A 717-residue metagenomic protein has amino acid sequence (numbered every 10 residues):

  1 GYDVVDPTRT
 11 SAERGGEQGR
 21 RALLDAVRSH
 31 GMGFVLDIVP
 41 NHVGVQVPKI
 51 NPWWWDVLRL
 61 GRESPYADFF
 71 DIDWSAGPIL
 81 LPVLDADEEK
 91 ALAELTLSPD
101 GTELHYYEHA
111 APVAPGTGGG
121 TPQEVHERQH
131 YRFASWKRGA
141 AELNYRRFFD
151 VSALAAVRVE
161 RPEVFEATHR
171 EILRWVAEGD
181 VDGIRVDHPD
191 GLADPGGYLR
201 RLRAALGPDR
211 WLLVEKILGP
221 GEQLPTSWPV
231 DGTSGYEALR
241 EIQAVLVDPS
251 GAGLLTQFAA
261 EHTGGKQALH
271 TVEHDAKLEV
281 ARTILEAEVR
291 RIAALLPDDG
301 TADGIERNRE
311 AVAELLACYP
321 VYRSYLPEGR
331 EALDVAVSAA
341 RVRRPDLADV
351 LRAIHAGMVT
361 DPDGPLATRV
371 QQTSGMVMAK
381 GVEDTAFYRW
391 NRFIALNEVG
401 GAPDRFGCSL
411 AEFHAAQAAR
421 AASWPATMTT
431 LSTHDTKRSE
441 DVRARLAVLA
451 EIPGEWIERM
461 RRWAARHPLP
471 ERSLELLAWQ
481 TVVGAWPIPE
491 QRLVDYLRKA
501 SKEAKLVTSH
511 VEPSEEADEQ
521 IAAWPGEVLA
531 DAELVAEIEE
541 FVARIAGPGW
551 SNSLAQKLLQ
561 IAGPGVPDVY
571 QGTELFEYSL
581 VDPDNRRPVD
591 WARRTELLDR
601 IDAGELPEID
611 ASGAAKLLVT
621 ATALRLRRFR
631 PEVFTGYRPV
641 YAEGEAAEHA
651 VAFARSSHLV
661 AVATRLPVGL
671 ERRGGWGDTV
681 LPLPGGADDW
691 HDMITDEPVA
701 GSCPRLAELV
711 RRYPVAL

Functional and structural regions predicted by a protein language model:
G1, I38-Q46, H188-L192, E215-G219 (+1 more regions): Short, solvent-exposed turn/loop segments enriched in Gly/Ser/Thr/Pro and often Arg
V5-T8, E13, R21, D25-V27 (+10 more regions): Carbohydrate-interacting/catalytic domains
L23-F70: Hydrophobic or amphipathic alpha-helical targeting/insertion segments
D71-R138: DnaQ-like (DEDDh/DEDDy) 3′-5′ exonuclease domain used for proofreading and 3′-end trimming on nucleic acids
G183-V186: Short catalytic-loop micro-motif centered on adjacent basic/acidic residues
P320: An anion/pyrophosphate-binding glycine-rich loop and adjacent beta-alpha core in soluble alpha-beta enzymes
